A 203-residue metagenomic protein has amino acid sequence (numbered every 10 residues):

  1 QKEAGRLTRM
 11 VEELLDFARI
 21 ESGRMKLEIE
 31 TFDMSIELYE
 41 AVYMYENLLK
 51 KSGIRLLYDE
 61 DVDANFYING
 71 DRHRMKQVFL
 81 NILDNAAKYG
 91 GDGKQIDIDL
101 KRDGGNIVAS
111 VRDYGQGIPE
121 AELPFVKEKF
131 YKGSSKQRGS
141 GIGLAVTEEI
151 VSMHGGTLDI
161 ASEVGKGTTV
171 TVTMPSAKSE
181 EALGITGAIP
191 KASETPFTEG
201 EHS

Functional and structural regions predicted by a protein language model:
K2-L7: Short alpha-helical segment of the dimerization/phosphotransfer core of two-component systems
S22-L27, Y67-G70: Conserved micro-motifs of the catalytic ATP-binding
E28-E46: A conserved beta-strand-to-alpha-helix junction within the catalytic ATP-binding
L48-D59: Short conserved segments within the C-terminal catalytic ATPase subdomain
I118-F130, G187: Short conserved segment of the HATPase_c
G143, T147: Short alpha-helical Gxxx[C/S/T] motif in the catalytic ATP-binding
